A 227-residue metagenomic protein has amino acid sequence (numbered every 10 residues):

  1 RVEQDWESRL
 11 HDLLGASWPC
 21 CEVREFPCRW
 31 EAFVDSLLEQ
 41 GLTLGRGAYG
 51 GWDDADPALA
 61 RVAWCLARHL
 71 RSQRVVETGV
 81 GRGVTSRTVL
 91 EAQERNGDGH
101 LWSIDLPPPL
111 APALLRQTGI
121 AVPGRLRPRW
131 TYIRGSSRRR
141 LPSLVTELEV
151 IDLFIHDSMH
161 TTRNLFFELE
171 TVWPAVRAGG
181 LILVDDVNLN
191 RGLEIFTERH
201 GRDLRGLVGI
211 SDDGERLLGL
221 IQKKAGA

Functional and structural regions predicted by a protein language model:
R1-W52: Rossmann-like AdoMet
Y49-A227: S-adenosylmethionine/decaboxylated-SAM
